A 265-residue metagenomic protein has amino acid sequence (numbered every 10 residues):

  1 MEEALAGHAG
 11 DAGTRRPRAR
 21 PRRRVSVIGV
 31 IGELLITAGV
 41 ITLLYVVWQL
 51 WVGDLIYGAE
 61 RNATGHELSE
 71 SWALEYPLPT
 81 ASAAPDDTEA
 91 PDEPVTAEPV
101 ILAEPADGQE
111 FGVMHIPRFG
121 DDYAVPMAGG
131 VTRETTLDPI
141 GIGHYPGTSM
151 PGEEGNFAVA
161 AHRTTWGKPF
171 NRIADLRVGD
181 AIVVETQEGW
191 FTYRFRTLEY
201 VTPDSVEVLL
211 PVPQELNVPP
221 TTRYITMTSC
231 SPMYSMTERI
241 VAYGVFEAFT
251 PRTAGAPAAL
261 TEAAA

Functional and structural regions predicted by a protein language model:
M1-I28, L78: Terminal targeting segments of Actinobacterial cell-envelope proteins
R23-R24, G29-V30, T37-A265: Solvent-exposed, non-transmembrane regions of membrane-associated and secreted proteins
